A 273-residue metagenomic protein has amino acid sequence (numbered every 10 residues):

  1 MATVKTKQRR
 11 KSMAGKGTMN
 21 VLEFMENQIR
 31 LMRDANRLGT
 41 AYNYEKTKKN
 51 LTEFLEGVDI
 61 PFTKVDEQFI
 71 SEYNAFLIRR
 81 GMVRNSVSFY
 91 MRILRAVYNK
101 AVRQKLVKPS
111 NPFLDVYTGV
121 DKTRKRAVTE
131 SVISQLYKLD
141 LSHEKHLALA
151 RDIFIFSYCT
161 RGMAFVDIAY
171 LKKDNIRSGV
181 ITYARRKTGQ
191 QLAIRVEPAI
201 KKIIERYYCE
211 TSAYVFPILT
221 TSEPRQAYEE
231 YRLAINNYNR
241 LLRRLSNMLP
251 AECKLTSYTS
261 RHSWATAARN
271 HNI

Functional and structural regions predicted by a protein language model:
M1-K49: N-terminal DNA-binding module of tyrosine recombinases/phage integrases
E26-G39, K49-R124, L139-S142: N-terminal core-binding DNA-recognition domain of tyrosine recombinases/integrases
K64, V107, V120-K138, Q190-E197 (+1 more regions): DNA breakage-rejoining catalytic core of tyrosine-based enzymes
N99-V107, S157-S178: Short, charged phosphate-coordinating catalytic segments
D115, Y170-R206: Conserved tyrosine-mediated DNA breakage-rejoining catalytic core shared by Y-recombinases
V116-F165: Basic, Lys/Arg- and aromatic-enriched nucleic-acid-binding interface segment
I133, E197-E252: Active-site/catalytic core of tyrosine-dependent DNA strand-transfer enzymes
E144, N239-I273: Short, basic (Lys/Arg/His-rich) helix/loop patches that form interaction surfaces in the mid-to-C-terminal regions
